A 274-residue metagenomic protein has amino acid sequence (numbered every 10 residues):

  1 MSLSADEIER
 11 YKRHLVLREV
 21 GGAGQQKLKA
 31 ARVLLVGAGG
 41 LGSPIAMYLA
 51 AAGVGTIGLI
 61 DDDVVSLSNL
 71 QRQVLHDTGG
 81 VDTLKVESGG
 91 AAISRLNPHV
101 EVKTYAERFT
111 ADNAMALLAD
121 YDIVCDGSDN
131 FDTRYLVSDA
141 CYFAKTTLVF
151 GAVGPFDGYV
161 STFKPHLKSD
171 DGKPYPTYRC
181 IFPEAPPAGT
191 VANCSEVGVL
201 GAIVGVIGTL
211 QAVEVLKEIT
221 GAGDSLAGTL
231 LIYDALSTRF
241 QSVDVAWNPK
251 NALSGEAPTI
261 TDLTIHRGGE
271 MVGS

Functional and structural regions predicted by a protein language model:
M1-S274: Adenine nucleotide-associated cytosolic modules
